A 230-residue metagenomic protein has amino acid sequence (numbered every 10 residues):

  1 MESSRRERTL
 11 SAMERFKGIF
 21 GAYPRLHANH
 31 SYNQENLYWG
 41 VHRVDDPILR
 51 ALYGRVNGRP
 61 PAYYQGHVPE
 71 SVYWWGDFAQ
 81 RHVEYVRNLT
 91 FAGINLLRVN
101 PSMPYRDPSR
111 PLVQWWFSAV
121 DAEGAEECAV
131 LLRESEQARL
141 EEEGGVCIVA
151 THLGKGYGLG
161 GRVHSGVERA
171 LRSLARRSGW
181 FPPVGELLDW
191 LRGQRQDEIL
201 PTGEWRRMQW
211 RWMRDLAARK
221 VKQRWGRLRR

Functional and structural regions predicted by a protein language model:
M1, A28-Y32, F181-D189: Acidic carboxylate-rich catalytic motifs and surrounding loops in phosphoryl-/glycosyl-chemistry enzymes
M1, Y32-E35, L153-G156: Solvent-exposed loop/turn segments at secondary-structure junctions within structured extracellular/periplasmic domains
S4, R8-I148: Active-site-adjacent pocket scaffolds in enzyme catalytic domains
F117-V221: C-terminal domain-boundary segment and adjacent tail
V221-R230: Charged/polar low-complexity intrinsically disordered segments, enriched in acidic residues
